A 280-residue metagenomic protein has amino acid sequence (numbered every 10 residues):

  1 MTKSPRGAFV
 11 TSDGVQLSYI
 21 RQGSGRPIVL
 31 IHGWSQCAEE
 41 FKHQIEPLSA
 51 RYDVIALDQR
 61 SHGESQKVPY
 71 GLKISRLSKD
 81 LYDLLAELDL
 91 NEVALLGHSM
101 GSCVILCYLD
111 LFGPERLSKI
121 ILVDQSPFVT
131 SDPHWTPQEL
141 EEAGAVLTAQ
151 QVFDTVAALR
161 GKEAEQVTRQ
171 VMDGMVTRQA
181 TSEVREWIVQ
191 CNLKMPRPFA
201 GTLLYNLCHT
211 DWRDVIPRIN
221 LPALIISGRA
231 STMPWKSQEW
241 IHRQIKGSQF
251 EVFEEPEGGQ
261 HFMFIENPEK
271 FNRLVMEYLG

Functional and structural regions predicted by a protein language model:
M1-V29, A50-D53, L90-N91, K194 (+3 more regions): Alpha/beta-hydrolase fold catalytic core
V15-Y70: Conserved HGGG/HGGXW glycine-rich cap/lid loop of the alpha/beta-hydrolase fold
S75-V93: Conserved acidic catalytic loop of the alpha/beta-hydrolase fold
G97, G101, I105: Gly/Ala-rich beta-loop-alpha elbow adjacent to hydrolase catalytic centers
L106-L111, R116-R160: Flexible "cap/lid" loop of the alpha/beta hydrolase fold
S131-P137, D154-P217: Conserved alpha/beta-hydrolase catalytic His-Asp/Glu region
R218-Q260: Conserved loop-alpha-helix segment in the C-terminal half of the alpha/beta-hydrolase fold that carries the catalytic
P256-P268, N272: Catalytic histidine-centered segment of alpha/beta-hydrolase-like enzymes
